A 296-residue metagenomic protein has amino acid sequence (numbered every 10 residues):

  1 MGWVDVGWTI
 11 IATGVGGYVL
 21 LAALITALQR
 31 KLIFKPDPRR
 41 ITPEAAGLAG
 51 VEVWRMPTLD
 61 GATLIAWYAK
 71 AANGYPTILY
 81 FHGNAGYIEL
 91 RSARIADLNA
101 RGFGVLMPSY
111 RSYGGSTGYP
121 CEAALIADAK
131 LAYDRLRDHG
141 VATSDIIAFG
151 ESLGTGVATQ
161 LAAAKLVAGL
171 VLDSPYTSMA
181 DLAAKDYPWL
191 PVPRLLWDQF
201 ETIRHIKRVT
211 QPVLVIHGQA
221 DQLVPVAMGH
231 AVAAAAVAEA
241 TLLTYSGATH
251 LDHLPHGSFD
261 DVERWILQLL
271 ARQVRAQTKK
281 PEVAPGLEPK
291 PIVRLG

Functional and structural regions predicted by a protein language model:
I10-P57, A276-L295: An N-terminal hydrophobic leader/cap segment in hydrolases
L59-R135, H139, E151, G156 (+1 more regions): Membrane-embedded segments
R94, T202, Q211, P225-A234: Short alpha-helix in the alpha/beta-hydrolase fold that links the catalytic acid
S109, D173-S174, Y245: Alpha/beta-hydrolase-fold catalytic nucleophile elbow
L131-H139, T143-W189, W197, R208: Primarily recognizes the serine-hydrolase "nucleophile elbow" in alpha/beta-hydrolase and SGNH/GDSL folds
R208-T210, V215-H217, D221: Short beta-strand/loop motif that positions the catalytic acidic residue of the alpha/beta-hydrolase fold
Q219-V224, H250-L251: Acidic catalytic loop of the alpha/beta-hydrolase fold
A248-F259: Catalytic histidine-centered segment of alpha/beta-hydrolase-like enzymes
